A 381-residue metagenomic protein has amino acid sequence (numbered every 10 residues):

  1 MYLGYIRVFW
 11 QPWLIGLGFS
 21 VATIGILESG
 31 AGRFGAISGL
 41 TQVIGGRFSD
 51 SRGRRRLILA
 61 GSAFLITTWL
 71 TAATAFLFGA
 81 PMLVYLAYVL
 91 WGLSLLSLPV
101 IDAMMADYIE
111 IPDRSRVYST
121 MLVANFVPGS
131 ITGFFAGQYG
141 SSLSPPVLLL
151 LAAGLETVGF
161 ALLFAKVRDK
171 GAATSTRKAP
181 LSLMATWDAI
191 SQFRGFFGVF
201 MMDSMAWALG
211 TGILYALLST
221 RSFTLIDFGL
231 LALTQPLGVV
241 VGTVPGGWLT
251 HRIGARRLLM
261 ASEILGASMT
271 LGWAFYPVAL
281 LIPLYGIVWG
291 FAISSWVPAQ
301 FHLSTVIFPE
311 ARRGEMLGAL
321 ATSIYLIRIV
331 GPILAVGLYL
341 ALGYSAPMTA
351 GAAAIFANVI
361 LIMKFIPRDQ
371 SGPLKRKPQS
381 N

Functional and structural regions predicted by a protein language model:
M1-G39, Q192-L231: Helix-loop boundary and gating motifs at the non-cytosolic
I26-R47, L233-P245: Central cavity-lining transmembrane alpha-helices of secondary-active solute carriers, predominantly the Major
L40-G53, G140, G242-G254, Y339: Helix-to-loop junctions at the C-terminal end of transmembrane segments in multipass secondary transporters
R56-T71, A153, R257-G272: Structural signature of the two symmetry-related core transmembrane helices
P81-L96, M201, L281-S295: Hydrophobic core of transmembrane alpha-helices in multi-pass small-molecule transporters, especially MFS/SLC-type
Y88-N125: Cytoplasmic helix-loop-helix junction between adjacent transmembrane helices in 12-TM secondary transporters
V147-F164, P347-K364: Symmetry-related core transmembrane helices of the 12-TM Major Facilitator Superfamily/SLC fold
D169-V199, S380-N381: Juxtamembrane intracellular "pre-TM" segments in multi-pass secondary transporters
